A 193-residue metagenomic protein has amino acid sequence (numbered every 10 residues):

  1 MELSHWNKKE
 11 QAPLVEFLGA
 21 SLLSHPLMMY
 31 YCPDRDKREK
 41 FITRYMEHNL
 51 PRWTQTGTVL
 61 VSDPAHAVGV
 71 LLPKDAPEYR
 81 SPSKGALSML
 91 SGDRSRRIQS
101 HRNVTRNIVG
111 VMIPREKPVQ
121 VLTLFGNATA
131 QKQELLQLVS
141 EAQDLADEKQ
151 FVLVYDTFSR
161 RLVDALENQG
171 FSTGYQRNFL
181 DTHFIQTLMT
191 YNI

Functional and structural regions predicted by a protein language model:
E2-H25: A short beta-loop-alpha structural element at the N-terminal edge of CoA-dependent acyl/N-acetyltransferase catalytic
R35-T58: Active-site rim helix/loop that mediates acceptor-substrate recognition in acyltransferases
T54-L71: Conserved beta-hairpin
V68-A130: Conserved acyl-donor/pantetheine-binding loop and adjacent beta-alpha core of acyl/acetyltransferases and related
E116-Q120, A146-F158: Conserved GNAT acetyl-CoA-binding A-motif
L122-A130, V154-D164: Conserved beta-strand-loop-alpha-helix junction that forms the acyl-donor binding cleft
A130-D144: Conserved acetyl-CoA-binding loop-helix of GNAT-fold acetyltransferases
E148-Q150, F158-R177: Conserved active-site alpha-helix within GNAT-family acetyltransferase domains
